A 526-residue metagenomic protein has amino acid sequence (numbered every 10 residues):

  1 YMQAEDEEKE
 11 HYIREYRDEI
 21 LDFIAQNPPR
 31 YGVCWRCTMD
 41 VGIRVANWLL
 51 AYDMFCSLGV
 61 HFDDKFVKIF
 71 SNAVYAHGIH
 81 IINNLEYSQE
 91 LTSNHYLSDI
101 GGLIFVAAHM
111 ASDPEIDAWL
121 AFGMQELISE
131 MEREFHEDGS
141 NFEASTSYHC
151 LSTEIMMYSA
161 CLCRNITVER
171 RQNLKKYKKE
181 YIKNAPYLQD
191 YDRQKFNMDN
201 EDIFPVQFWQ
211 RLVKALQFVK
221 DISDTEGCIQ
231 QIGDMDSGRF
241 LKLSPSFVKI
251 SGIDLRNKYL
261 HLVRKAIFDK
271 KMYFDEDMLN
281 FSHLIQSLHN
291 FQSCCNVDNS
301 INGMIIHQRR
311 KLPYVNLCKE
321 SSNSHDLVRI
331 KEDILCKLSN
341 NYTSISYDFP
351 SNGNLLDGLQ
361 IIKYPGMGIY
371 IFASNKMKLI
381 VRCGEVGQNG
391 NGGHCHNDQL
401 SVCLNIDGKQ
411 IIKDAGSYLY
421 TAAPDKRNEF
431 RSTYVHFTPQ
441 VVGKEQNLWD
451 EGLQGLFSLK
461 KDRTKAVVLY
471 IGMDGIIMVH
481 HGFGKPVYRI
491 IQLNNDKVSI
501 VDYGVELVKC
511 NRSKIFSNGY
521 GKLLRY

Functional and structural regions predicted by a protein language model:
Y1-V213, Q217, I222-S223, D236: Aromatic-lined, polymer-binding surfaces characteristic of secreted/periplasmic polysaccharide-degrading enzymes
C37, F142, N257, N302-G303 (+1 more regions): Helix-centric, low-specificity signal for extended rod-like, repetitive segments
H136-E137, G227, Y434: Residue-level signal for pocket-adjacent positions within structured domains
S147-Q410: Carbohydrate-active enzyme catalytic cores, enriched for enzymes that act on polyanionic acidic polysaccharides
E332-R525: Non-catalytic C-terminal accessory modules of carbohydrate-active enzymes
